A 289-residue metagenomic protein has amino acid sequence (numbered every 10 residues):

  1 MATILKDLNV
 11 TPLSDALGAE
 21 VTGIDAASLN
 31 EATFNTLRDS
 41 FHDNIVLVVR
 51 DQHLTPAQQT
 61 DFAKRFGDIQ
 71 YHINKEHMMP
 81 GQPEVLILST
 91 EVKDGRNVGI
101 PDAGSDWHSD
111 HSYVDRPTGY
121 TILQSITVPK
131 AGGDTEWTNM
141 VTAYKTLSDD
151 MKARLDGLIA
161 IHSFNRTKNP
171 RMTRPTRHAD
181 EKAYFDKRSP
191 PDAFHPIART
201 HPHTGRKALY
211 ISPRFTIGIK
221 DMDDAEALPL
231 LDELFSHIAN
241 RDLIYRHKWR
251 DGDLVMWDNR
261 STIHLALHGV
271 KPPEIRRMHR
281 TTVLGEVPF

Functional and structural regions predicted by a protein language model:
A2-L254, N259-F289: Non-heme Fe(II) oxygenase catalytic core, chiefly the N-lobe of the double-stranded beta-helix
